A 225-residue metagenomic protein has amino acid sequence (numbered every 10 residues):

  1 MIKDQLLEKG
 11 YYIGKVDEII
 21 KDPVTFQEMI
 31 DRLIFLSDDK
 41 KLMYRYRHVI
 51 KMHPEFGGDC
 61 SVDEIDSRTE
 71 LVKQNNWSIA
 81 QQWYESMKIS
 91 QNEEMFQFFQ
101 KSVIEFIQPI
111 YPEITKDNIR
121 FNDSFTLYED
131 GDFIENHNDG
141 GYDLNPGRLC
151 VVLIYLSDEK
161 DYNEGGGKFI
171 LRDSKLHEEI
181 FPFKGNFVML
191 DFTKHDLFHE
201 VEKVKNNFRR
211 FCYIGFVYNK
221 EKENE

Functional and structural regions predicted by a protein language model:
M1-I110: Non-heme Fe(II)/2-oxoglutarate
Y11-I13, F125, L153, F187-M189 (+1 more regions): Conserved hydrophobic/aromatic beta-strand scaffold that supports enzyme active sites
I13-K15, R45, N118-S124, I170 (+1 more regions): A structural signal for short, well-ordered beta-strand segments and their strand-loop junctions that often border
D17-E18, N122-L127, H199-K203: Acidic carboxylate-rich catalytic motifs and surrounding loops in phosphoryl-/glycosyl-chemistry enzymes
M29, C150-V152: Compositionally biased, low-complexity linear motifs
I34, D38, Q108-P112, S157 (+2 more regions): Hydrophobic/aromatic-lined pockets within catalytic cores
D66-G147, I154-E159, E164, I170-L171: Non-heme Fe(II) oxygenase catalytic core, chiefly the N-lobe of the double-stranded beta-helix
G131-D132, D139-G141, G147-R148, S157-E225: Catalytic core of Fe(II)/2-oxoglutarate
